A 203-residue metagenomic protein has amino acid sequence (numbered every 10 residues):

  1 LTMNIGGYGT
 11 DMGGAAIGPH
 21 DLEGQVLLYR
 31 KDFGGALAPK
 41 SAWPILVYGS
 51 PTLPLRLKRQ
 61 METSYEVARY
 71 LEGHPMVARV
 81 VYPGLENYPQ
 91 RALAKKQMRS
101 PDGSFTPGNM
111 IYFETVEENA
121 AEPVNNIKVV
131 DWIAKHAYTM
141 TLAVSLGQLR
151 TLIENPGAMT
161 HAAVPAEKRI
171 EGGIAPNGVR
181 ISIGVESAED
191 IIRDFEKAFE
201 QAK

Functional and structural regions predicted by a protein language model:
T2-A120, N126-A158: Active-site C-terminal subdomain of aminotransferase-like
L55, V124, E186-D190: A generic structural signal for alpha-helix starts
N119, I153-K203: PLP-dependent enzyme catalytic core of the Aspartate aminotransferase-like
